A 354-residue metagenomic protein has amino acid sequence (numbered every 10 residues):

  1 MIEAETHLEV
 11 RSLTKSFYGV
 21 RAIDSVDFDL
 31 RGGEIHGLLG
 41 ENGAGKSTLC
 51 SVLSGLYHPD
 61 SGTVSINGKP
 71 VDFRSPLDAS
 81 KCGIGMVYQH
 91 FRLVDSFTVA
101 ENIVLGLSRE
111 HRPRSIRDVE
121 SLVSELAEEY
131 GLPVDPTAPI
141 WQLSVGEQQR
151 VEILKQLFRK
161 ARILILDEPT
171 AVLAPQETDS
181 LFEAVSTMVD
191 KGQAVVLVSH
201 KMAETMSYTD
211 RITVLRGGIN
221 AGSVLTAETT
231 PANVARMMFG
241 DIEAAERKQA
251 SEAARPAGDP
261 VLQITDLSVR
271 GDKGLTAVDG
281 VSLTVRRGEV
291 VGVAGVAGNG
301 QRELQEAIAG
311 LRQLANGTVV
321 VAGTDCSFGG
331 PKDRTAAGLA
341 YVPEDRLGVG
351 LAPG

Functional and structural regions predicted by a protein language model:
I2-G354: Glycine-rich phosphate-binding loops of nucleotide-dependent enzymes
